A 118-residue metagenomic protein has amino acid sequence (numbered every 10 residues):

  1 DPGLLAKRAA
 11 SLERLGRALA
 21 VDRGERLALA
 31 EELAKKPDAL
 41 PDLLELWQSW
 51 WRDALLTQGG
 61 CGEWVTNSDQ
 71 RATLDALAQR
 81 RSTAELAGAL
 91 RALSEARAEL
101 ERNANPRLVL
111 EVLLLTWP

Functional and structural regions predicted by a protein language model:
D1-P118: Charged, glycine-rich active-site and insertion segments that engage polyanionic ligands
